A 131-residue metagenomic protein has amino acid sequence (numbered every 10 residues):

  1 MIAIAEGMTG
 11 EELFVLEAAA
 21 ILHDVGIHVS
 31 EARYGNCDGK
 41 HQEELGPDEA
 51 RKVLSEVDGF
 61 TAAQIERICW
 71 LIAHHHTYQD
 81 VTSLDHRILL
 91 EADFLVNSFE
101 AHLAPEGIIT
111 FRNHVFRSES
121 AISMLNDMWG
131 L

Functional and structural regions predicted by a protein language model:
M1-G10, L22, H74-L131: Divalent metal-dependent phosphate-bond-processing catalytic cores, especially two-metal-ion Mg2+/Mn2+ enzymes that act
M1-L16, P47-E56: Alpha-helical phosphate/pyrophosphate-handling elements in metalloenzyme active cores
L13-G35, G46, C69-H76, D93: His-Asp-centered metal-binding catalytic motifs of divalent-metal-dependent phosphohydrolases/nucleases
V25-I65: Helix-adjacent hinge/juxtasegments
T61-L71, V81: Active-site-proximal substrate-binding core of FAD-dependent oxidoreductases
